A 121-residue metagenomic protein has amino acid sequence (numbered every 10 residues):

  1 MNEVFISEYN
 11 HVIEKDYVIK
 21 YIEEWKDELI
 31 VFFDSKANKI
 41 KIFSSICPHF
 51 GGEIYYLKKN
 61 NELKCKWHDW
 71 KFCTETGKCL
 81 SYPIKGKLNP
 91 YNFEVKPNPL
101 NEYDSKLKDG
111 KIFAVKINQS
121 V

Functional and structural regions predicted by a protein language model:
M1-N60, G86, F93-V121: N-terminal pre-ligand scaffold of iron-sulfur
K26-E28, K71, C79: Short, solvent-exposed loop/turn motifs
S35, C73-T74: Short, acidic, Ser/Thr-enriched surface-loop or helix-capping motifs
F50, H68, T76: Short Cys/His-rich metal-coordination motifs, predominantly Zn2+-binding knuckles/fingers
E53-I54, D69-K71: Histidine-centered metal-chelating micro-motifs
Y56, T74-T76: Active-site-proximal flexible loops/turns
N61-W67, C79-K87: Short cysteine/histidine-rich metal-coordination sites, predominantly Zn2+-binding motifs
F72-C73, K106: Hydrophobic alpha-helical segments, especially N-terminal targeting/anchoring helices
